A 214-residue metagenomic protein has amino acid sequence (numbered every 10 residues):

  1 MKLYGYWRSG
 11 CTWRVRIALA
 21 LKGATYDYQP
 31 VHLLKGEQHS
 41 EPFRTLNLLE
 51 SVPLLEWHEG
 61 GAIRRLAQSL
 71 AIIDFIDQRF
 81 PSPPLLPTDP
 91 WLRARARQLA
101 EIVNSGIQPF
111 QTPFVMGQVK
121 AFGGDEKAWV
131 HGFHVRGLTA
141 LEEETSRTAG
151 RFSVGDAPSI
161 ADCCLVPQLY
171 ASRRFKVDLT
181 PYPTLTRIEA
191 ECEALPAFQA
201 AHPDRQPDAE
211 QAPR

Functional and structural regions predicted by a protein language model:
M1-A128: GST-like domain detector, emphasizing the conserved glutathione-binding G-site in the N-terminal thioredoxin-like
W13, G36, E189, A209-E210: Generic structural signal for helix capping and beta-alpha/helix-loop junctions
L33-L34, T186, Q206: Conserved beta-strand edge residues that scaffold enzyme active sites
D77, Q168-L169, H202: Active-site-flanking alpha-helical
V103-A194: GST-like fold's C-terminal all-alpha helical module
R205-R214: Acidic/histidine-enriched, glycine/proline-rich intrinsically disordered or flexible terminal extensions
